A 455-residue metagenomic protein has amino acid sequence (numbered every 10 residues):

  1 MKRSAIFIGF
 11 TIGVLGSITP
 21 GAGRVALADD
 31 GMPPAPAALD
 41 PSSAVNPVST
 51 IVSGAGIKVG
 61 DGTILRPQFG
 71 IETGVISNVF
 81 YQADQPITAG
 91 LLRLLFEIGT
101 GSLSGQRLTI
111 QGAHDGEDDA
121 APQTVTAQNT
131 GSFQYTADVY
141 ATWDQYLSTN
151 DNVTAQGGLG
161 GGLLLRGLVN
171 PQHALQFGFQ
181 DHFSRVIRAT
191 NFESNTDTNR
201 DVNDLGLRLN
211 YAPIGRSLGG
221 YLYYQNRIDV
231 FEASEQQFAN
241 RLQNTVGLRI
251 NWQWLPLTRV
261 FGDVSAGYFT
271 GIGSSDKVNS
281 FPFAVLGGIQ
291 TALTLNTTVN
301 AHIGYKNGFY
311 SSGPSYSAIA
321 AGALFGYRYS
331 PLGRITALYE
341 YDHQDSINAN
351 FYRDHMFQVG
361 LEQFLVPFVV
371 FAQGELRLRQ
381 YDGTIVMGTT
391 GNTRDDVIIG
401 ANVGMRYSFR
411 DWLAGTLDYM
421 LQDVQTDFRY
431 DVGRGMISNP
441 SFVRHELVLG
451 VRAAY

Functional and structural regions predicted by a protein language model:
M1-F10: Bacterial N-terminal signal peptides that target proteins for export
G9-P20: Bacterial N-terminal signal peptides
G21-L27: Sec/Tat signal peptide C-region and signal peptidase I cleavage site
L27-Y455: Gram-negative and organellar
